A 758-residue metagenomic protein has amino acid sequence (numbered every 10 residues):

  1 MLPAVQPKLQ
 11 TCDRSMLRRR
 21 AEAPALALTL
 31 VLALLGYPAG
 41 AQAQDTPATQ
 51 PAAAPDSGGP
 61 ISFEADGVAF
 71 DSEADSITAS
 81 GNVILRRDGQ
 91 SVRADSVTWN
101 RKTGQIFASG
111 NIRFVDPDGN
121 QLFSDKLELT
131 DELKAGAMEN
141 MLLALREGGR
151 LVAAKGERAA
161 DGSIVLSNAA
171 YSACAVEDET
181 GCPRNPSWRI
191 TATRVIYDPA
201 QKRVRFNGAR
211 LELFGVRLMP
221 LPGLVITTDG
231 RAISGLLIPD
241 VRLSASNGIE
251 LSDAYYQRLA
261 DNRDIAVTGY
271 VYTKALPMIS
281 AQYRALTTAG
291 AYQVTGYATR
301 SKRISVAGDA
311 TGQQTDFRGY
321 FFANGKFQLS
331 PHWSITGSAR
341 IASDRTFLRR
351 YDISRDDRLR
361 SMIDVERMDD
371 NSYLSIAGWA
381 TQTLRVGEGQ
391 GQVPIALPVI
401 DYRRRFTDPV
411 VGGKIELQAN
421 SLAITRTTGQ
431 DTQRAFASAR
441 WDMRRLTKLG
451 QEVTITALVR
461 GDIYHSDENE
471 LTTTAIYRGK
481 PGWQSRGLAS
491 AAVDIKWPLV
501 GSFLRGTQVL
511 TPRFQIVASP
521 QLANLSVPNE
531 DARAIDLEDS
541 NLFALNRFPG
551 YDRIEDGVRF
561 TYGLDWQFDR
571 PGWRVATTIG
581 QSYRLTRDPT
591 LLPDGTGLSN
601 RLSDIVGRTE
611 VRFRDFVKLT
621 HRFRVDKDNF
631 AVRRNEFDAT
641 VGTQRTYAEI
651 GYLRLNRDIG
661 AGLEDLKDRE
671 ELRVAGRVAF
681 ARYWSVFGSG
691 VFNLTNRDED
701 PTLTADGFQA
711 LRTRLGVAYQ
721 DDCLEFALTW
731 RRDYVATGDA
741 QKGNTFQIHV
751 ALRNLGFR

Functional and structural regions predicted by a protein language model:
M1-R20: N-terminal secretory signal peptides that target proteins for export/translocation
L2-P3, Q42-T46, F70, G248 (+2 more regions): Immediate N-terminus of the mature polypeptide
E22-Y37: Bacterial N-terminal signal peptides
Q42-N168, R189-P199, V204, V216 (+2 more regions): N-terminal amphipathic/hydrophobic interface segments
F123-A137, L143-I190, D198-R758: Outer-membrane beta-barrel proteins and related beta-barrel translocases across Gram-negative bacteria
